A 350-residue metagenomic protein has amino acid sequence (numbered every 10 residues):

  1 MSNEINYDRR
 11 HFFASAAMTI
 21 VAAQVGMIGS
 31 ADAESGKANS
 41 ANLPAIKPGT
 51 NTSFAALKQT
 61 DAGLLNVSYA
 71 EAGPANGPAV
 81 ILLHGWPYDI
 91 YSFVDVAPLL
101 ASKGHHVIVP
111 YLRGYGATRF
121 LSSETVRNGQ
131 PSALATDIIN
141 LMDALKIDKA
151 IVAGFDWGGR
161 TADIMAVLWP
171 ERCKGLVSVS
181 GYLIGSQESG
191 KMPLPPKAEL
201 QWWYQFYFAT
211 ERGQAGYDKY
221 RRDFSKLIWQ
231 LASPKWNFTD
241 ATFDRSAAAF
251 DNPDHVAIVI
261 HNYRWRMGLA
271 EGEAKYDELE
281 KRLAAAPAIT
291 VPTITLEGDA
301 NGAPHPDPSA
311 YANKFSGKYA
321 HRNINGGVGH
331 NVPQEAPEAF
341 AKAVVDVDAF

Functional and structural regions predicted by a protein language model:
S2-I20: N-terminal secretory signal peptides and thylakoid transit peptides that target proteins across membranes
A31-A33: Boundary at the C-terminal end of the N-terminal hydrophobic targeting segment
A38-A56, N66-V67, A72, A79 (+2 more regions): Flexible "cap/lid" subdomain of the alpha/beta-hydrolase fold that forms the substrate-access gate
K58-A62: Short acidic-hydrophobic surface loop/beta-edge motif
A72-A117: Conserved HGGG/HGGXW glycine-rich cap/lid loop of the alpha/beta-hydrolase fold
G85, D156, Q334-E335: Conserved acidic functional residues
V328-A336: Catalytic histidine-centered segment of alpha/beta-hydrolase-like enzymes
A343-F350: C-terminal alpha-helix
